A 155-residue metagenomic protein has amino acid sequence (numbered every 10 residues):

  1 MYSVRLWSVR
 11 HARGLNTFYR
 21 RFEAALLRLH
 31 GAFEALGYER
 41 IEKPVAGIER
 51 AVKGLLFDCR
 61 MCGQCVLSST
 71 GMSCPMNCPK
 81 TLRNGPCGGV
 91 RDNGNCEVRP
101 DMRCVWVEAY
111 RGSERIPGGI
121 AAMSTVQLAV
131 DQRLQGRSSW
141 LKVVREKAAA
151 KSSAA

Functional and structural regions predicted by a protein language model:
M1-G14: Basic/polar, acidic-poor N-terminal "presequence/leader" segments that form or can form short amphipathic helices
Y2, R20, L27, E34-A155: Metallocofactor- and cofactor-centric catalytic cores in central/energy metabolism, strongly enriched
A12, N16-Y19, E23-L26, H30: Membrane-interacting alpha-helical segments
